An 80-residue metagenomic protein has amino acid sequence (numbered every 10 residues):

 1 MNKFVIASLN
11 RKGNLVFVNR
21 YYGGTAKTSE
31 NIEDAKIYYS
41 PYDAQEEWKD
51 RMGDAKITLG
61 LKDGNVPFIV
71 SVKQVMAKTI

Functional and structural regions predicted by a protein language model:
M1-N31: Short aromatic-glycine-(Arg/Gly/Cys) micro-motifs in beta-strand/loop hairpins
K36-I80: Short, mixed-charge low-complexity intrinsically disordered segments
